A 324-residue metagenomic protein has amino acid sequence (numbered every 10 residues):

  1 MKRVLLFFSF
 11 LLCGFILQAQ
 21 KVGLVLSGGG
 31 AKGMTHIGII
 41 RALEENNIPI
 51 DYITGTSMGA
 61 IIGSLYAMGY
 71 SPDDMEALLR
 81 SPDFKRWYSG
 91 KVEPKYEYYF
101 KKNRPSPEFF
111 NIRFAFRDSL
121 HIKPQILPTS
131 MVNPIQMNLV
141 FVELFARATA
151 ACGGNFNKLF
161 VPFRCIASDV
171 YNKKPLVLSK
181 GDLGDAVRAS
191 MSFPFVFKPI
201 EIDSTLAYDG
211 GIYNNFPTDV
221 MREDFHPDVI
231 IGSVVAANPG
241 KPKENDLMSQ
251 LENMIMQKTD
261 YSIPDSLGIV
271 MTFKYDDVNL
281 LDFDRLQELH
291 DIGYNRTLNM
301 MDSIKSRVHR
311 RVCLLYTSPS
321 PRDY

Functional and structural regions predicted by a protein language model:
V4-F15: Sec-dependent N-terminal signal peptides
K21-V22, G30-S119, K180-R188, V234 (+2 more regions): Patatin-like phospholipase
G33-T35, G63-S64, W87, F216-T218 (+2 more regions): Extracytoplasmic/secreted cell-surface and envelope-processing proteins
A42-N46, S64-L65, G69, L78-K85 (+6 more regions): Structured segments of extracytoplasmic/periplasmic soluble domains in secreted or envelope-associated proteins
E93-A236, G240-P242, I269-M271, D284 (+2 more regions): Active-site-adjacent alpha/beta core region of enzyme catalytic domains
N245-K258: Acidic, Ser/Thr-rich peripheral helices and adjacent loops at domain boundaries
K258-L267: Short, conserved catalytic or adaptor-binding loops enriched in Gly and charged residues
Y316-Y324: Single conserved hydrophobic/aromatic residue that forms the stacking wall/gate of nucleotide- or nucleobase-binding
